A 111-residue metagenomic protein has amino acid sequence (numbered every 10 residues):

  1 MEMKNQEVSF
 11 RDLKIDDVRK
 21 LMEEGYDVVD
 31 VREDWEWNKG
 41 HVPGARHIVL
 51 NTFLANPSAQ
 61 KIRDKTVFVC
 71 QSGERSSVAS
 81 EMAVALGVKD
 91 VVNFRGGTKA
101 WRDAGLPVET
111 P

Functional and structural regions predicted by a protein language model:
M1-D27, D34-T66, E74-P111: Rhodanese-like catalytic fold shared by cysteine-dependent sulfurtransferases and DSP/PTP-type phosphatases
V69: Short, surface-exposed ligand- or partner-binding patches at beta-edge/loop junctions that are enriched in aromatics
